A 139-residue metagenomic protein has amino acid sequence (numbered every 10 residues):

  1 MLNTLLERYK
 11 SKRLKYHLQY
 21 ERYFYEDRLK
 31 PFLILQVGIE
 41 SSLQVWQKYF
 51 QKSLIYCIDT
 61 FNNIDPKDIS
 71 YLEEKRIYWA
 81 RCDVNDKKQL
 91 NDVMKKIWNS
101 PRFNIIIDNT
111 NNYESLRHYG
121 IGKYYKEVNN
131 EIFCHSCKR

Functional and structural regions predicted by a protein language model:
M1-R139: A short alpha-helical cap/connector motif
